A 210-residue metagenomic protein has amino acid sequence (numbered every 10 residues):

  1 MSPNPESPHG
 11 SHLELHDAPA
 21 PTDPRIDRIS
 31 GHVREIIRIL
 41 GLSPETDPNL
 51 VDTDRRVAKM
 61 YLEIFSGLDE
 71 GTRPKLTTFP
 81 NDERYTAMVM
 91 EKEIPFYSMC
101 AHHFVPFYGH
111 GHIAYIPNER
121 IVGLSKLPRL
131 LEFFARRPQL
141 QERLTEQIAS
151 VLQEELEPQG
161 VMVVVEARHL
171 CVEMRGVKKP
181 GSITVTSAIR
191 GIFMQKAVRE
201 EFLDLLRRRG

Functional and structural regions predicted by a protein language model:
M1-G210: A domain-level signal for the structural core that forms small-molecule/cofactor-binding pockets and catalytic centers
